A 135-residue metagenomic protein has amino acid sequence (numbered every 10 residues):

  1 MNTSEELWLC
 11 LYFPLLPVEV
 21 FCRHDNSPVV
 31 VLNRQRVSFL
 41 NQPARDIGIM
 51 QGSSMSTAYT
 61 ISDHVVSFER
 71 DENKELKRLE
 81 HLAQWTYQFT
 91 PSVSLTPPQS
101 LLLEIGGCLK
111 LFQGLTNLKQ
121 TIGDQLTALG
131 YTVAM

Functional and structural regions predicted by a protein language model:
M1-L102, G107-L109, Q113-D124, A128 (+1 more regions): Residues that scaffold, gate, or flank divalent-cation-dependent active/transport sites
